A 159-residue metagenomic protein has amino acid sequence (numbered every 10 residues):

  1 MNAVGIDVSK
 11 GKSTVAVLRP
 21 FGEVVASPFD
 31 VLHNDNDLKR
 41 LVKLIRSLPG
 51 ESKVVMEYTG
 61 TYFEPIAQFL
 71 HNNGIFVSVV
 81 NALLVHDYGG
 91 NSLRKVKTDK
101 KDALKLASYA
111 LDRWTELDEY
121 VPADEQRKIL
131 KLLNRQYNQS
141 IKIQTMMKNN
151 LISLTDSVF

Functional and structural regions predicted by a protein language model:
M1-R19, L106: Gly/Thr-rich phosphate-binding beta-strand-loop-beta motif of the actin/hexokinase/Hsp70
N2, Q68, S78-F159: Long, charge-rich intrinsically disordered scaffolds of nucleic-acid metabolism proteins
K10, G60, L84: Short, glycine/acidic-enriched loop or turn micro-motifs at the edges of active sites
G11-N36: Short glycine-rich, Thr/Ser-proximal phosphate-binding strand/loop in the N-terminal lobe of ATP-dependent enzymes
N36-K53: Short, basic/hydrophobic alpha-helical segments
E51-Y62: Short glycine-rich phosphate-binding loop at a beta-alpha junction
H71: Anion (oxyanion) recognition and catalysis
I75: Short phosphate-binding/catalytic loops that engage adenosine nucleotides
